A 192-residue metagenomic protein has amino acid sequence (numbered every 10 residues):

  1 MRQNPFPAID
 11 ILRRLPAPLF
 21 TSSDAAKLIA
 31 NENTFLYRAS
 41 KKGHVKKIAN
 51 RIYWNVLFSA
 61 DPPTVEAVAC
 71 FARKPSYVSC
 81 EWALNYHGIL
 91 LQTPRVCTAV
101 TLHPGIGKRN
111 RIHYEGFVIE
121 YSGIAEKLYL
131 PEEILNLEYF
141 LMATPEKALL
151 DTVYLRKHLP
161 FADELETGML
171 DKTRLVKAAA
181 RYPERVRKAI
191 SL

Functional and structural regions predicted by a protein language model:
M1-S76, E126: Short beta-edge/loop segments at beta->alpha junctions of small alpha/beta modules that act as binding/recognition
R2, A17-F20, C97-R111, E146-F161: A short, terminal or domain-edge coil/loop segment
S23, E81, K147: Short alpha-helical basic/polar micro-motif
S40-K42, K46-V56, V65-L128: Short gly/ser-rich loop at a beta-strand->alpha-helix junction or flexible surface loop bordering the NTP-binding
Y129-L192: Hydrophobic alpha-helical interaction segments
